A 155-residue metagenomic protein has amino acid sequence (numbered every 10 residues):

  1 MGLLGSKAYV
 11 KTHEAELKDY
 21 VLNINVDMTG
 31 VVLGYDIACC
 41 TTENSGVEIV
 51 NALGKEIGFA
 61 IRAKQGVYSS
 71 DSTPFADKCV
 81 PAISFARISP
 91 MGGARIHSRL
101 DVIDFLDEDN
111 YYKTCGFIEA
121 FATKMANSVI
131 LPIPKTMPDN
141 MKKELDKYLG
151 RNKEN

Functional and structural regions predicted by a protein language model:
M1-I49: Acidic/histidine-rich catalytic neighborhood of metal-dependent amide-processing enzymes
V31-N155: Active-site-adjacent substrate-binding region of metalloamidase/peptidase-like peptide-processing proteins
